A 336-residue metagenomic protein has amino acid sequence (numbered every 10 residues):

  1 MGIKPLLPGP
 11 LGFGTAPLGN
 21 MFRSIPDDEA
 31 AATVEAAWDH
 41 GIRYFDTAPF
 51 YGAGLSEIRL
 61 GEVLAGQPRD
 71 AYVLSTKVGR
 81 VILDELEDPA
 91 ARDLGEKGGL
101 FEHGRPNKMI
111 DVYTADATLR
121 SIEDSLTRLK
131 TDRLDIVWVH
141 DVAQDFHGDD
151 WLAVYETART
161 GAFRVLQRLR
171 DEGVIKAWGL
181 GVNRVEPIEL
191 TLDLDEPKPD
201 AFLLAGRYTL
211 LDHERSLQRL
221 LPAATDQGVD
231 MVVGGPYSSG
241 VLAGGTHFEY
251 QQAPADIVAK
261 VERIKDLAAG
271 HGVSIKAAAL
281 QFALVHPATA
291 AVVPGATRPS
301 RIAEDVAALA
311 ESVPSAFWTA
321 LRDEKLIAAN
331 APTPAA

Functional and structural regions predicted by a protein language model:
M1-R92: N-terminal binding-site loop/beta-alpha segment at the start of enzyme catalytic domains that lines or forms
L7-L11, G41-R43, P68-Y72, T131-D135 (+4 more regions): Short, well-ordered coil/turn segments that N-cap beta-strands
F13, A30, F45, L60 (+8 more regions): Conserved, mostly hydrophobic/aromatic
A16-D28, H103-L119, D150-Y155: Active-site mouth loops of central-metabolism enzymes
S24-A37, T114-R128, R184-L192: Short, acidic/polar
E29, V142-A336: Beta/alpha (TIM)-barrel catalytic core signal, keyed to glycine-rich beta->alpha loops juxtaposed to Asp/Glu that bind
E87-D135: Active-site gating/metal-coordination segments in enzymes
L126-D150: Active-site groove signature of glycoside hydrolases
